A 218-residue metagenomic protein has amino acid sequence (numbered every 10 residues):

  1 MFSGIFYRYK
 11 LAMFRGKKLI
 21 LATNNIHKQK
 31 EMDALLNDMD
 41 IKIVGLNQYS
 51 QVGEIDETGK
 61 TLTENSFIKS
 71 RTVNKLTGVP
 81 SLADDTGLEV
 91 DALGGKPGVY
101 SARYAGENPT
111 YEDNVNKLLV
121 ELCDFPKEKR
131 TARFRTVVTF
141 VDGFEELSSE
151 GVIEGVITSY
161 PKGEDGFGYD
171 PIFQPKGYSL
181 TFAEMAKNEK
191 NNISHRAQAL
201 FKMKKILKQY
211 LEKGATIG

Functional and structural regions predicted by a protein language model:
M1-A12: N-terminal amphipathic/basic-hydrophobic helices that include classical n-h-c signal peptides and signal-anchor
F14-I20, I26-G218: Anionic-ligand binding patches
